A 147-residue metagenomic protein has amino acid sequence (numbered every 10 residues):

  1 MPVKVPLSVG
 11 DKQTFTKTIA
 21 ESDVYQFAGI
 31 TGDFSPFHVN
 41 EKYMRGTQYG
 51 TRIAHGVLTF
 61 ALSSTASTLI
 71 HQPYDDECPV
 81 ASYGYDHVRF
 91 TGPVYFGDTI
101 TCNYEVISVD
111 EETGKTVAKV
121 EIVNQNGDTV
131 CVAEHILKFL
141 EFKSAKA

Functional and structural regions predicted by a protein language model:
M1-A54: Catalytic strand-loop segment that frames the active site of acyl-thioester-processing enzymes
M1-V9, V94-A147: HotDog/MaoC-like acyl-thioester-processing domains
T14-T18, R89, I136-K138: Generic structural detector for well-ordered beta-strands
A28, F60-S64: Predominant activation on well-ordered alpha-helical scaffold segments within soluble catalytic domains
G29-D33, T68-Q72, Q125: Short, intrinsically disordered, mixed-charge
T51, S64-N103: Hydrophobic beta-strand-centered segment that forms part of the acyl-chain substrate-binding groove
I53-A61: Short, conserved micro-motifs enriched in small and acidic residues
